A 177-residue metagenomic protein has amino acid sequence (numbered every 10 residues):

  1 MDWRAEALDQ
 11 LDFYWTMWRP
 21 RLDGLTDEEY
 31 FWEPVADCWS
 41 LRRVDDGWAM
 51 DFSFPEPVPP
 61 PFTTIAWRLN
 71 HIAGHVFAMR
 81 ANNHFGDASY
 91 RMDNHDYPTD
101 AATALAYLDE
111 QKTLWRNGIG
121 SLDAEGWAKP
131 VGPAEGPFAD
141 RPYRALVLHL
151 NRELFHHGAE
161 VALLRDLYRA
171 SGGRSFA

Functional and structural regions predicted by a protein language model:
M1-N94, G132-A177: Short, contiguous alpha-helical
H95-A128, R144-F155: Acidic/histidine-rich alpha-helical segments that form the ligand environment of transition-metal centers
